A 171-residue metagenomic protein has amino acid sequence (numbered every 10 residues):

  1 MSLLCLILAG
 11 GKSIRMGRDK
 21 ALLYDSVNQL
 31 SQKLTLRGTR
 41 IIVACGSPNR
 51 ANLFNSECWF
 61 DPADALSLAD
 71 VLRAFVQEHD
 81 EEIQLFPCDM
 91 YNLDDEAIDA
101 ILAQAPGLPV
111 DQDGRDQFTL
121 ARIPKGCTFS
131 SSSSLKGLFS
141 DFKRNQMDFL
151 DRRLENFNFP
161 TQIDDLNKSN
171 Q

Functional and structural regions predicted by a protein language model:
M1-D116, S131-S132, S140-L154, T161-I163: Nucleotide and nucleotide-moiety/phosphate-recognizing core
Q117-K125, E155-N156: Short glycine- and hydrophobic/aromatic-rich loop-to-beta-strand nucleating segment in the catalytic cores
K125-S133, N167-Q171: Aromatic-glycine-rich donor-binding/catalytic loop that engages nucleotide-sugar donors across glycosyltransferases
G137: Phosphate-binding loop that captures ATP/GTP phosphates
